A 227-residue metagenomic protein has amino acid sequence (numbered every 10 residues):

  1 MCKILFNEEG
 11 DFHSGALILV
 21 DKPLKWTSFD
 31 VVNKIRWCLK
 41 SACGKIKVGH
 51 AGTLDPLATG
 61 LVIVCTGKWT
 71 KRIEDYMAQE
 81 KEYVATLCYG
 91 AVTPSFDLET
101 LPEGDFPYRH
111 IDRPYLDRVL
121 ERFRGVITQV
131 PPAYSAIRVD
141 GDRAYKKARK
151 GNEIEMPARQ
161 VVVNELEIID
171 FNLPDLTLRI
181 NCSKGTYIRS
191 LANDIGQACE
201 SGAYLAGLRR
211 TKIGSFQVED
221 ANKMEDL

Functional and structural regions predicted by a protein language model:
M1-L227: Catalytic/RNA-binding core of pseudouridine synthases
